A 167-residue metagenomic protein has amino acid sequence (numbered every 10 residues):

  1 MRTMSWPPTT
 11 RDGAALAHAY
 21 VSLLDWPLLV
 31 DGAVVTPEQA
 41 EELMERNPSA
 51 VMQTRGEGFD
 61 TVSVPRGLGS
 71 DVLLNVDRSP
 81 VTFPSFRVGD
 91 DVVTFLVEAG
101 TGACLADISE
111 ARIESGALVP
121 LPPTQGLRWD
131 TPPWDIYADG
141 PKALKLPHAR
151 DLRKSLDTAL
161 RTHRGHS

Functional and structural regions predicted by a protein language model:
M1-D90, A99-T101, E114, Y137-A138 (+1 more regions): Signature for HUH/AEP ssDNA processing cores
G102-P141: Aromatic- and Lys/Arg-enriched surface recognition patch
